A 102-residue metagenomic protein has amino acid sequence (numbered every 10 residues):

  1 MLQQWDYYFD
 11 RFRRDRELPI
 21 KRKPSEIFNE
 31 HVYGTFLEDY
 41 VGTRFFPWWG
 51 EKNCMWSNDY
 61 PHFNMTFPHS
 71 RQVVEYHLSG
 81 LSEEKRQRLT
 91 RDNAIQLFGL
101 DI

Functional and structural regions predicted by a protein language model:
M1-N29: Aromatic-lined glycan-binding groove of carbohydrate-active enzymes
R13-D15, Y33, E38-M55, H62-I102: Mid-to-C-terminal alpha-helical segments outside catalytic/metal-binding sites
P19, W56-S57: Short leucine-rich amphipathic alpha-helices used at interfaces
